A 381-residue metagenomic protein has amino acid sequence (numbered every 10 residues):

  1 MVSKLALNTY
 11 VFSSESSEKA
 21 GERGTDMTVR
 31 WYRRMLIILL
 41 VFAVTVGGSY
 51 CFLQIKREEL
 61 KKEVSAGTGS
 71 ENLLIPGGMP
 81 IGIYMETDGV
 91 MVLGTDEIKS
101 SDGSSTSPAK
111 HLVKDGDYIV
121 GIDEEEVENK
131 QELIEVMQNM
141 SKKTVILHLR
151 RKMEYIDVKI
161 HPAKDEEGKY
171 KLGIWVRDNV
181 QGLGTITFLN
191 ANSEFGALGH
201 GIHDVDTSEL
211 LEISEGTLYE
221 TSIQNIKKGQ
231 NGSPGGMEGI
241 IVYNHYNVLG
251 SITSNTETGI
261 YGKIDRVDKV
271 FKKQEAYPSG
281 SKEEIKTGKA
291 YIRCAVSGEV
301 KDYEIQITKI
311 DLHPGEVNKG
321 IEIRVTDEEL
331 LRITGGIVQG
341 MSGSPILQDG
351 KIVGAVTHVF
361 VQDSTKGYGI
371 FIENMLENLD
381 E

Functional and structural regions predicted by a protein language model:
M1-G24: N-terminal targeting leaders characterized by basic, low-complexity, disordered sequences that direct proteins
S14, T28-V29, R33-P76, N255-E304: Interdomain regulatory linker/hinge segments that flank or connect interaction modules in polarity/junction/synaptic
E71, I81, K114, I134-I174: PDZ-domain C-terminal substructure recognizer with occasional recognition of PDZ-binding tails
G82-L112: PDZ/PDZ-like groove recognition
D88, D115-G116, K286, S342 (+1 more regions): Short, flexible surface segments
P108-K130, I346-D349, V353-G354, H358: Conserved PDZ fold ligand-binding element
G121-E154, D363-T365, I370-E373: PDZ domains, with a preference for the canonical peptide-binding region formed by the helix
A163-G335, Q339, Q348-D349, T357 (+1 more regions): Serine endopeptidase catalytic core focused on the charge-relay Asp
